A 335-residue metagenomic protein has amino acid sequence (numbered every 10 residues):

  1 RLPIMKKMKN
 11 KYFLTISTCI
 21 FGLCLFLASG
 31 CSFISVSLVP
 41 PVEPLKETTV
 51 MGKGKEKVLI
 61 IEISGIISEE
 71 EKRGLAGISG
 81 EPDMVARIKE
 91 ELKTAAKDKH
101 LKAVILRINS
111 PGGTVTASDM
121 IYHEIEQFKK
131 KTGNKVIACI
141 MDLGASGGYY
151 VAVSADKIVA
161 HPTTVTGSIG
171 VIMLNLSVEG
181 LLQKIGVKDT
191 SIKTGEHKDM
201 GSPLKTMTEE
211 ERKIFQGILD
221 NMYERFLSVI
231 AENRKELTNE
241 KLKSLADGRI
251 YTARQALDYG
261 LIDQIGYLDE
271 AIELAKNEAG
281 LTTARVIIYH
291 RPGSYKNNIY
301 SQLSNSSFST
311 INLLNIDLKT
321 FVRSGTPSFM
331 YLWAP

Functional and structural regions predicted by a protein language model:
K6-A138, L143-G144, A155-H161, M173-P335: N-terminal organellar transit peptides
A145-S146, V165-I169: Short gly/pro/ser/thr-enriched loop/turn and capping motifs at secondary-structure boundaries
